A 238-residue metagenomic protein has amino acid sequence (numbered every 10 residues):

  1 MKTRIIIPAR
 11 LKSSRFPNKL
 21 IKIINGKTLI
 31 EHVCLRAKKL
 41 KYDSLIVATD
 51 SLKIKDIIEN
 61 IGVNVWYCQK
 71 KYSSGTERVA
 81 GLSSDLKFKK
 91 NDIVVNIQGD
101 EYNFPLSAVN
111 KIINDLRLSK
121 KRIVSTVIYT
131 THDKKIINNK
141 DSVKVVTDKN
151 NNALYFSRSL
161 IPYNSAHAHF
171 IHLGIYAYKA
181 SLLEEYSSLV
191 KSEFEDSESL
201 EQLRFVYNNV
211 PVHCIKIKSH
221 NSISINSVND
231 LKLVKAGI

Functional and structural regions predicted by a protein language model:
K2-T49: N-terminal glycine-rich phosphate-binding loop and ensuing alpha1 helix
L11, Q69-G75, S219-N221: Short, acidic/turn-prone active-site loops that include or flank metal/cofactor- and phosphate-binding residues
K41, I61-V63, N208: Short, structured coil segments at secondary-structure junctions
Y42, K90-N91, K120-R122, V210: Short, high-confidence coil segments that cap the C-terminus of an alpha-helix and link into the following beta-strand
I46, L52-N114: Short phosphate-binding loop-to-helix
T49-D50, F104, Y178, N226: A conserved hydrophobic position in a structured secondary element of the catalytic/binding core that shapes
F104-S192: Conserved core of the sugar-phosphate nucleotidyltransferase
H167-I238: Conserved alpha/beta core of the MobA/IspD/sugar-nucleotide pyrophosphorylase nucleotidyltransferase superfamily
